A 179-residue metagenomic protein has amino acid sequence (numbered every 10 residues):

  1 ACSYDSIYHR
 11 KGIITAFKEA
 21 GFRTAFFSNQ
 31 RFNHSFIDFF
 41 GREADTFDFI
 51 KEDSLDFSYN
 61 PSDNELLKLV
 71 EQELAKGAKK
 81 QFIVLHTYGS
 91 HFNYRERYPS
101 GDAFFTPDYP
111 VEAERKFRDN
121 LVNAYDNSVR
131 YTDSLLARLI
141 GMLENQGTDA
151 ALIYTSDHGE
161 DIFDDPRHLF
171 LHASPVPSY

Functional and structural regions predicted by a protein language model:
A1-Y179: Catalytic domains that recognize anionic headgroups
